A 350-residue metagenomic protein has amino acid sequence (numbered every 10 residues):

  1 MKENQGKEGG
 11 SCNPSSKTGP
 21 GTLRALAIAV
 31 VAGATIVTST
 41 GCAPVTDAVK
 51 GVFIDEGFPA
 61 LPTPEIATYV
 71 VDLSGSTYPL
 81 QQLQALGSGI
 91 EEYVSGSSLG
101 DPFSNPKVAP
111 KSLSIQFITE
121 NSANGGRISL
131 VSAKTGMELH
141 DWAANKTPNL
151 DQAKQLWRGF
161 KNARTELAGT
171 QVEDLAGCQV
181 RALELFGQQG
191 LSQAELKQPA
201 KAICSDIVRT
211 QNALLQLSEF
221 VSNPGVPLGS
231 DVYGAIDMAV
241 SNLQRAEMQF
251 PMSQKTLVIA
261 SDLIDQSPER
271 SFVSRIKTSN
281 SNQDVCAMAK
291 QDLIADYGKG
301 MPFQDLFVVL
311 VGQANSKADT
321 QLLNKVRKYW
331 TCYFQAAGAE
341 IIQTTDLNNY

Functional and structural regions predicted by a protein language model:
N4-I28: Bacterial N-terminal signal peptides that target proteins for export
C42-Q84, E138-L139: Acidic, polar low-complexity linker/tail segments
V70-S74, K255-Q266: DG-centered beta-turn motif at the end of beta-strands
G75-S112, T135-D141, T320-A337: …and closely analogous acidic/polar surface helices at protein-protein or active-site interfaces in A-domain-like
N105-M137, N349-Y350: Acidic helix-start/capping segments at beta-turn-to-alpha-helix junctions
P148-M252: Von Willebrand factor
I264-L323: VWA/integrin I-like adhesion module and closely mimicked acidic/polar interface patches used
